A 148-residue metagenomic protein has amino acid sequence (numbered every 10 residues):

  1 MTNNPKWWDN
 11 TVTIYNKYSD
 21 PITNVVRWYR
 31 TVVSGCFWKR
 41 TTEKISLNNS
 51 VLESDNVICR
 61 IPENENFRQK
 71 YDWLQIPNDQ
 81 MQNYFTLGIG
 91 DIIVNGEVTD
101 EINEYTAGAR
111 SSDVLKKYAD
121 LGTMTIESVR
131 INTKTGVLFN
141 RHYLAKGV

Functional and structural regions predicted by a protein language model:
M1-S34, T41-K44: N-terminal intrinsically disordered, low-complexity, charge/repeat-rich segments that act as generic
R27-V148: Short, conserved turn/kink motifs that form compact alpha/beta structural patches or helix kinks used as
